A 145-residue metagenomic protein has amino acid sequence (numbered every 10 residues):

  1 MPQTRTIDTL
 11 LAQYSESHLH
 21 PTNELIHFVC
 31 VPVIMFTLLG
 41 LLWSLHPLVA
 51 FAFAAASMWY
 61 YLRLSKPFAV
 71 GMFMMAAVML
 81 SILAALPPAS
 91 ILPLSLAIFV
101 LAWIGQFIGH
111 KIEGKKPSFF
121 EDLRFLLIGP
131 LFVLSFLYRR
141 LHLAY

Functional and structural regions predicted by a protein language model:
M1-S17, P21, K111-Y145: Membrane-proximal soluble regions of multi-pass membrane proteins
Q3, F36-A50, L80-S95: Helix-coil boundary and interhelical linker segments in multi-pass alpha-helical membrane proteins
L11-L42, S57-P67, I112, R139: Membrane interfacial helix-start motif at the N-side
N23-I26, V49-F53, P67-G71, P93-I98 (+1 more regions): Alpha-helical transmembrane segments of integral membrane proteins
P47-L86: Helix-adjacent hinge/juxtasegments
A54-M58, M75-S81, S95-I104, F125-G129: Hydrophobic alpha-helical segments of small multi-pass membrane proteins
A56-F68, M72, F99-K115, V133-L137: Transmembrane alpha-helical segments that form the membrane-embedded catalytic/substrate-channel core of multi-pass
P67-A76, A89-L96, I112-D122, L141-A144: A cytosolic-side transmembrane-helix exit/cap motif
